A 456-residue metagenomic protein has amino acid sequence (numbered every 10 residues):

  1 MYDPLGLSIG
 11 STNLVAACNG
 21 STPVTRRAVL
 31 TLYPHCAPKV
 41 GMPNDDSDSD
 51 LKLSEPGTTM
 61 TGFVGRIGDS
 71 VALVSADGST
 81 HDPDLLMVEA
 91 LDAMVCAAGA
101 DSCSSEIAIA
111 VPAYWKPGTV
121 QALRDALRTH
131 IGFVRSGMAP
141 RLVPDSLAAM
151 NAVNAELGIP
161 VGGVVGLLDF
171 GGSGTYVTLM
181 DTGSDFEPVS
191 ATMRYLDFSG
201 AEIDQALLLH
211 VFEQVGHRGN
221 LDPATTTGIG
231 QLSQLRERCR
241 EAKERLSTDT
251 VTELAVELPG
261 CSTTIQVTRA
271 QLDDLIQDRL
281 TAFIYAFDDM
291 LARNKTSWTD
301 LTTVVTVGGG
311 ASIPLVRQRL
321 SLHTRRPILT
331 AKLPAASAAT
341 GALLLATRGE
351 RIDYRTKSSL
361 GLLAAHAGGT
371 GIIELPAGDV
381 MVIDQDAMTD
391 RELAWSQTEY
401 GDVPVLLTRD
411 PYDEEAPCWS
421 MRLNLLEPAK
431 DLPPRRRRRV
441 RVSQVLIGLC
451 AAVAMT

Functional and structural regions predicted by a protein language model:
M1, P140-L168, R293, A339-Y354: Conserved phosphate-binding catalytic cores of ATP/NTP-utilizing and phosphoryl-transfer enzymes
M1-L73, I131, R194, L360: Early-domain small/polar-rich strand-loop-helix modules and first-structured segments of the mature chain
M1-V24, Y33, N154-V189, C239 (+2 more regions): Gly/Thr-rich phosphate-binding beta-strand-loop-beta motif of the actin/hexokinase/Hsp70
M87-D101, A149-E156, L275-L301, V316 (+2 more regions): Phosphate/ATP-binding catalytic cores across multiple sugar-kinase/actin-like superfamilies, primarily ASKHA
I109-T119, T296-L320, A338: Glycine-rich phosphate-binding loops at beta-strand->alpha-helix junctions
G132-P144, R317-L343: Conserved phosphate-binding/catalytic loops in two-lobed NTP-binding clefts
M180-R269, T340, Y354-Y412, I447 (+1 more regions): Phosphate-binding glycine-rich/basic clefts of nucleotide- and phosphate-handling proteins, predominantly
R435-T456: Membrane-anchoring helices that localize proteins to membranes
